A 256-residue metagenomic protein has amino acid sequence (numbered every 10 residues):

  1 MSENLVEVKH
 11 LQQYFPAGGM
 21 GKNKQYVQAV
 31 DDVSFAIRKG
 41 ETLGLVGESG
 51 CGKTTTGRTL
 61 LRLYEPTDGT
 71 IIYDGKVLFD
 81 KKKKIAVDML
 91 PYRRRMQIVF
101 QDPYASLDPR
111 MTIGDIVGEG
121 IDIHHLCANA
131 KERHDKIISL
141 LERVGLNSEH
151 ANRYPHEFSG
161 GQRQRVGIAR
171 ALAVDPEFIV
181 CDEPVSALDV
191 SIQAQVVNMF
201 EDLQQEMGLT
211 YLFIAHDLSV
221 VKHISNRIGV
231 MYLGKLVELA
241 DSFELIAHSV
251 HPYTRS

Functional and structural regions predicted by a protein language model:
M1-S249: ABC transporter nucleotide-binding domains
E48, R255-S256: Internal alpha/beta loop-helix hairpins
